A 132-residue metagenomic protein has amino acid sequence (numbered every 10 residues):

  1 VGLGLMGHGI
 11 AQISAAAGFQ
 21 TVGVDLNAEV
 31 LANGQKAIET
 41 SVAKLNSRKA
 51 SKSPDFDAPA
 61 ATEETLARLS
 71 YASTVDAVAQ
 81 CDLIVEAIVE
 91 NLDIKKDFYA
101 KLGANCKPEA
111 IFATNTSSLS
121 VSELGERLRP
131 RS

Functional and structural regions predicted by a protein language model:
V1, V24, T65, A72 (+2 more regions): Structural motif
V1-K44, N105: NAD(P)+-binding Rossmann beta1-loop-alpha1 motif at the extreme N-terminus of oxidoreductases
Q20, C81, E109-A110: The start of beta-strands in P-loop NTPase/AAA+ ATPase cores
N33-K36, L83, D97, E123: Generic recognition of short, well-ordered alpha-helical segments
L45-N105: A structured beta-alpha segment of the ubiquitous adenosine-cofactor-binding alpha/beta core
N91-S132: Rossmann-fold NAD(P)-binding glycine/threonine-rich loop
